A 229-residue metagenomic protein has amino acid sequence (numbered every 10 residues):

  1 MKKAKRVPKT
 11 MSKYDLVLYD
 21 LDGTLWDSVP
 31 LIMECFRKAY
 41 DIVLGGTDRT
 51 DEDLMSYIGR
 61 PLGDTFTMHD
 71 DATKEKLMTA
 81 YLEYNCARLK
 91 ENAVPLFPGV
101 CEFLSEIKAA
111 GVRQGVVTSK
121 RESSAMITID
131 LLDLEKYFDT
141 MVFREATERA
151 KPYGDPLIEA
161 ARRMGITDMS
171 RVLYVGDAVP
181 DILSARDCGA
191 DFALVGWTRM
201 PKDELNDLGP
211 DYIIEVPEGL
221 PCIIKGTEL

Functional and structural regions predicted by a protein language model:
P8, C222-L229: Short amphipathic alpha-helix with an adjacent loop that forms part of the alpha/beta core around
T10-E102, E106, A110: N-terminal helical cap/lid subdomain that shapes the substrate entry/recognition surface in HAD-like hydrolases
T24, L31, E122, P180 (+1 more regions): Conserved Rossmann-like nucleotide-cofactor binding loop
L25, L96, Q114, R149 (+3 more regions): Conserved SAM-binding loop
E34, D41-V43, D64-A72, A93 (+6 more regions): Substrate-recognition/cap helix-loop segment adjacent to the acidic, metal-dependent catalytic center of Asp-based
Y57, P95-G99, K120, P152 (+3 more regions): Short beta->alpha linker loops
L173-I213: Acidic, Mg2+-coordinating phosphoryl-transfer loop and its flanking beta/alpha structural elements, shared across
